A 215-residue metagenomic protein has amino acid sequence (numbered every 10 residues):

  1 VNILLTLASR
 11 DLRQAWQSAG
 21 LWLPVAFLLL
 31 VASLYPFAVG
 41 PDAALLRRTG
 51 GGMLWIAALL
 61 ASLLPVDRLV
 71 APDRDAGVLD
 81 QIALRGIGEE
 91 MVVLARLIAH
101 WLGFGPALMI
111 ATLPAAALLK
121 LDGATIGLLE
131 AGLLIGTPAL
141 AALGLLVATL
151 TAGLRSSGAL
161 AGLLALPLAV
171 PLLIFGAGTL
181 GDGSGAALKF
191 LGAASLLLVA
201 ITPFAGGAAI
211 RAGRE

Functional and structural regions predicted by a protein language model:
V1-P24: Aromatic- and glycine-rich beta-strand/loop motifs that create alpha-glucan
L30, L94-K120, A139, L143 (+1 more regions): Hydrophobic alpha-helical transmembrane segments that constitute the membrane-spanning cores of multi-pass membrane
L34, G50-V70: Long, hydrophobic alpha-helical segments
V39-T49, L113-L134, L180-K189, G213: Membrane-interfacial helix-loop-helix connectors in multipass membrane proteins
L63-A83: Transmembrane helix boundary and interhelical loop/hinge segments in multi-pass membrane proteins
I87-W101, L128, G162-L163, A186: Membrane-interface alpha-helices at helix entry/exit sites of multi-pass transporters
L133-L166, R211-E215: A structural motif at transmembrane helix-loop-helix junctions in multipass membrane proteins
L198-E215: Junction motif at the cytosolic side of a transmembrane helix
